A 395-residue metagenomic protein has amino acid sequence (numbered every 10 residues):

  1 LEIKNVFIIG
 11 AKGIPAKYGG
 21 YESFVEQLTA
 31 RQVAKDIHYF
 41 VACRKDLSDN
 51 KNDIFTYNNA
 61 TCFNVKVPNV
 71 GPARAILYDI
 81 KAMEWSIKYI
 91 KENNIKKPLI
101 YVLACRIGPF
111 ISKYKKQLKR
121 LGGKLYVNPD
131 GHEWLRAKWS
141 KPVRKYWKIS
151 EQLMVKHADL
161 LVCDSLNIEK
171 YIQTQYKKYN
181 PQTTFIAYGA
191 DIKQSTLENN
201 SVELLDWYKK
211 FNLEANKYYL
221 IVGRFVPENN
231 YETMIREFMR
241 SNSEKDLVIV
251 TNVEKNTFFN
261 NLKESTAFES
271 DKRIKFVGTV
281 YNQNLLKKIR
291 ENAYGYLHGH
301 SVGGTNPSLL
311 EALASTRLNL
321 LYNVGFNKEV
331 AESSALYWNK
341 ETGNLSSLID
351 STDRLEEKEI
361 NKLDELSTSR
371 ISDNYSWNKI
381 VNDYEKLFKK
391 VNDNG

Functional and structural regions predicted by a protein language model:
F7, Y208-N229, I235-N242, V248: Conserved donor-binding/catalytic core segment of Leloir-type glycosyltransferases
K45-L47, A190, V222, D246-L262 (+1 more regions): Glycosyltransferase donor-sugar binding loop
A75-I87, K97-D130, G304: An aromatic- and histidine-rich active-site surface loop
V143-L161: Membrane-proximal helix-turn-helix segments that form the acceptor-binding/catalytic region of lipid-linked
K156-T183, A187-S195, L204, Y384: A short, active-site helix/loop in glycosyltransferases that binds the activated sugar's phosphate group
K288-G304, R317: Acidic donor-binding loop of glycosyltransferase active sites
A314-L321: Short hydrophobic beta-strand element within catalytic cores of glycosyltransferases and related nucleotide-activated
A335-G343, S351-E357: Conserved acidic donor-binding segment of nucleotide-sugar-dependent glycosyltransferases
